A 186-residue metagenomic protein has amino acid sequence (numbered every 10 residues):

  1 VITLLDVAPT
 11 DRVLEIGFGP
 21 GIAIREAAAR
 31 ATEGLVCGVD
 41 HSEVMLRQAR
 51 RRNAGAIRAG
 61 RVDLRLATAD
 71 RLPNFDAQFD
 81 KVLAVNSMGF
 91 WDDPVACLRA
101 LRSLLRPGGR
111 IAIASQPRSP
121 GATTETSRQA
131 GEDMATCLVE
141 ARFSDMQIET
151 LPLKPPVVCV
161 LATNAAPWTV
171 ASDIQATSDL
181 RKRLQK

Functional and structural regions predicted by a protein language model:
V1-D11: Conserved alpha-helix/loop element of class I SAM-dependent methyltransferases that forms part of the SAM/SAH-binding
R12-R71: Class I SAM-dependent methyltransferase SAM/SAH-binding core
A31, W91-D92, L105-R106: Helix-to-beta-strand junctions that scaffold the AdoMet/dcAdoMet cofactor pocket in Class I SAM-dependent enzymes
D70-V82: A short acidic, Gly/Pro-enriched loop at the edge of an enzyme's catalytic core that lines a small-molecule cofactor
K81-P94: A short SAM/SAH-binding and catalytic strip from SAM-dependent methyltransferases
V95-P107: A short glycine-rich, Lys/Arg-flanked "PGG" loop and its adjoining helix->strand segment in the class I
G108-S115: Conserved beta-strand signature within the Rossmann-like core of class I S-adenosyl-L-methionine
S144, P152-K186: Core SAM-dependent methyltransferase catalytic element
